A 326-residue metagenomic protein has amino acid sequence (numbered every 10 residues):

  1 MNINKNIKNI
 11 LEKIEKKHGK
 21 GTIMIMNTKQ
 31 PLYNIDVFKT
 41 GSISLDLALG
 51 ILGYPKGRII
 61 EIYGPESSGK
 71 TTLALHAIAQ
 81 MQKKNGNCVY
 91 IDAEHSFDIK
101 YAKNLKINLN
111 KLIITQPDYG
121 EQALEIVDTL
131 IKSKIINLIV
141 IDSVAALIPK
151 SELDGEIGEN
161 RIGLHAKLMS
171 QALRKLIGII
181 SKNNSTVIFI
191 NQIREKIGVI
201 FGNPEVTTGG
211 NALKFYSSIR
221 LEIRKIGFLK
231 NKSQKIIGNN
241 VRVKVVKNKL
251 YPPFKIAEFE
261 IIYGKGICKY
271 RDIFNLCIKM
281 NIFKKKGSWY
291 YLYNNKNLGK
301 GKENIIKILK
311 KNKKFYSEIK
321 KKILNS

Functional and structural regions predicted by a protein language model:
M1-H18, T22, F228-S326: C-terminal regions of RecA-like/P-loop NTPase motor modules
N6-T115, L124, D128-K132, K302: The Walker A/P-loop phosphate-binding site
I59-E61, N87, N137-V140, T186: Residue-level preference for the first positions of well-ordered beta-strands
K83-N85, N104-L112, G155-L164, P204-G210: A short alpha->loop->secondary-structure connector
F97, L147-I148, K196: Catalytic P-loop NTPase motifs of RecA-like helicase/translocase cores
P117-S185: Phosphate-binding/switch loop-helix module in NTP-utilizing enzymes
L130, I162-M280: Phosphate-binding/switch region of NTP-binding enzymes
